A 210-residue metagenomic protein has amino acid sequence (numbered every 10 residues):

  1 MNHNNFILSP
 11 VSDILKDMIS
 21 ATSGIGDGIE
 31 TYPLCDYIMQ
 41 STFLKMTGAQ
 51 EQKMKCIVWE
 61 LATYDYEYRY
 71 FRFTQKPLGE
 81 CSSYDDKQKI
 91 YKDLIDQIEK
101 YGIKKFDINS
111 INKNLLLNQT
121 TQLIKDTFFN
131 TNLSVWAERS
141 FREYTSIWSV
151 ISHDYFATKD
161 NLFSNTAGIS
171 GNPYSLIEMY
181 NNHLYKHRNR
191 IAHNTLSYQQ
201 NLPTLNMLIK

Functional and structural regions predicted by a protein language model:
M1-L44, G48, K53-E80: Charged alpha-helical initiation segments
N2, F6-S9, D85, K89 (+3 more regions): Alpha-helix boundary/N-cap detector
T22-I29, T158, T195-Y198: Short secondary-structure junctions and interdomain/linker hinges
I29-E30, G168-G171: General secondary-structure edge motif
I38, N172-S175: Low-complexity, glycine/proline/serine-enriched flexible coil segments that act as short hinges or interruptions within
V58-G168: Helix-loop junctions and short alpha-helical segments
K125, S175-P203: Histidine-centered, metal-coordinating catalytic motifs and their short helical/loop contexts
M207-K210: Charge-dense, extended regions
